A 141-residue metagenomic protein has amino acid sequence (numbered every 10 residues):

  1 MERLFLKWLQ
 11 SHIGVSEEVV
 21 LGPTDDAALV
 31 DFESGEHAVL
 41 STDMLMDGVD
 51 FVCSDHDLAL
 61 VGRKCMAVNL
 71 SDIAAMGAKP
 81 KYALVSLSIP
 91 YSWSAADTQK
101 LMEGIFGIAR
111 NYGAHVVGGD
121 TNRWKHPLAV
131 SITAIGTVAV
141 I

Functional and structural regions predicted by a protein language model:
M1-D57, M76, V85, I108: Extreme N-terminal cap/leader segments of soluble proteins
S16, H56, S71, Y112-G113 (+1 more regions): N-terminal hydrophobic or amphipathic segments with adjacent small-residue motifs that include Sec signal peptides
V19-L21, S54-L70, S92-E103: Glycine-rich anion/phosphate-binding loops
V20, M46, L60, A75 (+3 more regions): Short glycine/serine/threonine-biased micro-segments
A28, V68, W124-K125: Residues at secondary-structure transition points
C65-M76, F106-Y112: A short, N-terminal amphipathic alpha-helix
K81-I141: Glycine-rich anion-binding loops of enzyme active sites
